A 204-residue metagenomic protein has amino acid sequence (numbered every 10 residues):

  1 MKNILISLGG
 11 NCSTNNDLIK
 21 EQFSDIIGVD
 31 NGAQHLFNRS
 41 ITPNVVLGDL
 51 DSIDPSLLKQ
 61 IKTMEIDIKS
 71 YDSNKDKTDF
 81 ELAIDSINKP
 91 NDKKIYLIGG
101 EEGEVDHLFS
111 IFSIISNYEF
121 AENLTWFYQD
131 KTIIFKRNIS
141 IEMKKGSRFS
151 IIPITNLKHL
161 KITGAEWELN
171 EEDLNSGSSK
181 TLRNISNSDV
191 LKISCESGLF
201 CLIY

Functional and structural regions predicted by a protein language model:
M1-Q60: N-terminal beta-strand-loop-alpha-helix module at the start of alpha/beta ligand-binding or catalytic domains
T14-N15, K77-F80, E104-F109: Short glycine/serine/threonine-rich phosphate/pyrophosphate-binding segments that cradle anionic phosphate groups
I27-D30, S70, T125-Y128: General beta-strand structural signal in soluble alpha/beta enzymes
G32-F37, A83-I84, I111-I115: Histidine-anchored nucleotide/phosphate-binding helix
I68-P90: Short phosphate-binding loop-to-helix
L82-K94, G99, N170: Active-site/ligand-binding-proximal alpha/beta "capping" segment
K94-R137: Anionic-ligand-binding alpha/beta catalytic cores of soluble enzymes and soluble regulatory domains that recognize
K136-Y204: Long, charged alpha-helical interface segments
